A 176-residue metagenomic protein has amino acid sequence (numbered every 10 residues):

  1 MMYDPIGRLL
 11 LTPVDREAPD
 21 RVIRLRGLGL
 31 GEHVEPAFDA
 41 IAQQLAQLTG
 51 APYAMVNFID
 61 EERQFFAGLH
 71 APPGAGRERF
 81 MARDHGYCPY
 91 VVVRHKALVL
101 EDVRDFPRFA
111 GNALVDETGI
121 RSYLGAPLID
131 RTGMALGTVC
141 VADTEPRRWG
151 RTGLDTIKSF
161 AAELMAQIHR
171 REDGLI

Functional and structural regions predicted by a protein language model:
M1-A82, S159-E163, Q167-I176: Intrinsically disordered, low-complexity terminal regulatory regions
M2, A142-S159, E172: Regulatory loop-to-helix N-cap segments in sensory/regulatory domains that couple ligand/signal detection
R24, Y53, I59-F65, G74-V115 (+1 more regions): Regulatory sensory and allosteric helical modules in signal-transduction proteins and certain transcription factors
A51, Y123, L136: Short coil/loop residues immediately preceding or within conserved phosphate-binding loops of NTP-utilizing enzyme
L69-A71, D102, C140: Short clusters of small/polar residues that mark proteolytic maturation junctions
C88, I129-D143: Sensory-domain boundary capping and coupling elements
R121-D130: A short, aliphatic-rich beta-strand micro-motif
